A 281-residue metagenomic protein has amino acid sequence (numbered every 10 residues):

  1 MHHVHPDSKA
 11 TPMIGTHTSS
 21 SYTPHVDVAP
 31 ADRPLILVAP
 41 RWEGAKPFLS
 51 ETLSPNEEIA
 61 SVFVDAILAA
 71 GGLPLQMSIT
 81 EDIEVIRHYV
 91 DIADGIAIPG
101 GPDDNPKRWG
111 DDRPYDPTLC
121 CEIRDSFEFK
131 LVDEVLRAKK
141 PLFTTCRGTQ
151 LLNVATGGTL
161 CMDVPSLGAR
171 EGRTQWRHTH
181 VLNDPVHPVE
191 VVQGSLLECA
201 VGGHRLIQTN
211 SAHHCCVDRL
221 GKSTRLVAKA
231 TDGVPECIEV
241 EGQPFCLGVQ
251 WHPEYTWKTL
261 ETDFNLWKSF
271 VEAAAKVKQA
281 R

Functional and structural regions predicted by a protein language model:
M1-F143, V154-C161, P165-V201, Q208 (+5 more regions): N-terminal beta1-alpha1 cap of cysteine-dependent amidohydrolase-like domains
T144, T149: Glycine-rich beta-to-alpha active-site loop
L247-Q250: Active-site-proximal beta-strand elements of phosphoester/diester hydrolases
